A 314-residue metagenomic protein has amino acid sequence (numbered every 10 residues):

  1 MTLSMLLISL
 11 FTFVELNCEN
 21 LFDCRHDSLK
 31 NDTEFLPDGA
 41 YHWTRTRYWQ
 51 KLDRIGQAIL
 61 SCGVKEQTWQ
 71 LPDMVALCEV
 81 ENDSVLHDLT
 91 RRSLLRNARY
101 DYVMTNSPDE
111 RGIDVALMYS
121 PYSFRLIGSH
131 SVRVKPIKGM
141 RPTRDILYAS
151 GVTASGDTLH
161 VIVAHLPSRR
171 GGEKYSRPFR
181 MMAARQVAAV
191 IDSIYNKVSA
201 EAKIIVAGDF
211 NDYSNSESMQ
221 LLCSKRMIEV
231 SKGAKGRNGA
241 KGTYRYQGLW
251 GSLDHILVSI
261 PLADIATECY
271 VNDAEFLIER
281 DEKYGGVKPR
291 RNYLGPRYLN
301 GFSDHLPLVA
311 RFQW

Functional and structural regions predicted by a protein language model:
I8-L95, R99, V103-V115, A184-R185 (+2 more regions): N-terminal, active-site-proximal structural segment of metallo-dependent hydrolase catalytic domains
C18, V80, L166, G208-F210: Active-site metal-binding loops of divalent metal-dependent hydrolases
C24-S28, H87-R91, D114, G128-S131 (+4 more regions): Short, solvent-exposed loop/turn and secondary-structure capping segments
L29-D32, A154, I162-F179: Active-site His/acidic residue clusters
P37-Y48, L71-L77, M104-T105, K135-I137 (+4 more regions): Second-shell loop/turn segments in exported
M74, V80-L166: Structured beta-strand-rich core segments of catalytic domains in phosphoester-bond hydrolases
N82-S84, E110-G112, R169-R170, N211-E217 (+1 more regions): Active-site environment of divalent metal-dependent phosphoester hydrolases
A189-I204, N211-W314: Metal-dependent phosphoester-hydrolase catalytic domains
